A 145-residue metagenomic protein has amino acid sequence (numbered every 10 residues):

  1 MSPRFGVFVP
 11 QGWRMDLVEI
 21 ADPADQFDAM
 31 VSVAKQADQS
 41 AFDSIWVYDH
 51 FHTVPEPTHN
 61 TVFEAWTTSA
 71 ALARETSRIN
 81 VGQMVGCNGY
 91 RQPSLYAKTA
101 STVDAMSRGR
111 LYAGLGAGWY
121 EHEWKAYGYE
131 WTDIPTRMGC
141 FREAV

Functional and structural regions predicted by a protein language model:
M1-E75: N-terminal beta1-alpha1-beta2 module of alpha/beta enzyme domains
R4-D25, N88-V145: Flexible, glycine-rich active-site loops centered on histidine and acidic residues that chelate a metal or position
I45, V81, L111-A113: Hydrophobic residues within beta-strands of alpha/beta enzymes
H50-T53, M84-C87, G128: Short linear capping/connector segments at secondary-structure termini
P57-N60, G86-R91: Glycine-rich "substrate-gating" loop/helix at the edge of Rossmann-like oxidoreductase active sites
R74-S77, R108: Residues at helix-coil transition
T76-M84: Conserved catalytic cysteine-centered active-site region of acyl-thioester-dependent Claisen-condensing enzymes
